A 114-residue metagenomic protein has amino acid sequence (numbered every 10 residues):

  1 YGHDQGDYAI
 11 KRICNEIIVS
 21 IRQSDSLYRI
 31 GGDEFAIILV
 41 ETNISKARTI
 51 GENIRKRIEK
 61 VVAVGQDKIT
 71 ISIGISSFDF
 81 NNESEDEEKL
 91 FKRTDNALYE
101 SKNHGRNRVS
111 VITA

Functional and structural regions predicted by a protein language model:
Y1-V19, Y28-G32, A36-I37, I44-E52 (+2 more regions): Conserved long alpha-helical elements within nucleotide-processing catalytic cores of c-di-GMP signaling and class III
E16-S26, V62-Q66, H104-G105: Nucleotide second-messenger and two-component phosphorelay signaling modules
R29, R57-G74, K102: Catalytic core regions of nucleotide second-messenger enzymes
D33, I69-I71, N107: Change "...and in nucleic-acid phosphodiester-cleaving endonucleases..." to "...and in nucleic-acid processing enzymes
I38-T42, E59, F78-D79, A114: Residue-level recognition of strand-loop junctions within catalytic nucleotide-signaling folds
I44, R48-G51, F78-I112: Catalytic-core segments of nucleotide cyclases and related cyclic-nucleotide turnover enzymes
